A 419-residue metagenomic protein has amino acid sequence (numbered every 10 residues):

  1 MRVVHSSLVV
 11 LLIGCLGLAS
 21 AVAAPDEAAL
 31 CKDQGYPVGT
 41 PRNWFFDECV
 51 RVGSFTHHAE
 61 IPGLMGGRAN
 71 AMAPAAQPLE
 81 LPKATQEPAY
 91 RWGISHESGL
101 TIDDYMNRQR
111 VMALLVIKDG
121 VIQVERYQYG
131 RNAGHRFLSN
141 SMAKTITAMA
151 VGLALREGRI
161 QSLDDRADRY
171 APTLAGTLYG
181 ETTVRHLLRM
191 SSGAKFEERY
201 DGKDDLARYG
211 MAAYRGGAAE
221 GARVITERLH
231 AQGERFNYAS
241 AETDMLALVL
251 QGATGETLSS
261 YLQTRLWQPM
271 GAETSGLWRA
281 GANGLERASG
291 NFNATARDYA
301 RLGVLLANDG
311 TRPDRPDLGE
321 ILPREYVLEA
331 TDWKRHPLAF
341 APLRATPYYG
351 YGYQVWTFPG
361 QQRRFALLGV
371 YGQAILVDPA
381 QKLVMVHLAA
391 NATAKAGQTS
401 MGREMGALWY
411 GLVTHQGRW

Functional and structural regions predicted by a protein language model:
S7-G17: Bacterial N-terminal signal peptides
A21-N132, I160, A407, G411-W419: N-terminal leader/targeting segments and the immediately adjacent pre-domain N-terminus
R91-N107, V121, N132-G134, A154-F236: Active-site-proximal loop and beta-strand segments within enzyme catalytic domains
G120, L138-L163, L187, L246-L250 (+1 more regions): Active-site SXXK
L138, E157-K195, E227, G252-S289 (+1 more regions): Active-site helix/loop module of the DD-peptidase/beta-lactamase fold, centered on the serine-lysine SxxK catalytic
A148, E242-V249, A288-R312, Q373-A389: Active-site-proximal alpha-helical segments within enzyme catalytic domains
L262-Q263, Q268-D332: Active-site-proximal binding-pocket segments
E273-G276, T331-V384: Active-site Gly/Thr loop motif
